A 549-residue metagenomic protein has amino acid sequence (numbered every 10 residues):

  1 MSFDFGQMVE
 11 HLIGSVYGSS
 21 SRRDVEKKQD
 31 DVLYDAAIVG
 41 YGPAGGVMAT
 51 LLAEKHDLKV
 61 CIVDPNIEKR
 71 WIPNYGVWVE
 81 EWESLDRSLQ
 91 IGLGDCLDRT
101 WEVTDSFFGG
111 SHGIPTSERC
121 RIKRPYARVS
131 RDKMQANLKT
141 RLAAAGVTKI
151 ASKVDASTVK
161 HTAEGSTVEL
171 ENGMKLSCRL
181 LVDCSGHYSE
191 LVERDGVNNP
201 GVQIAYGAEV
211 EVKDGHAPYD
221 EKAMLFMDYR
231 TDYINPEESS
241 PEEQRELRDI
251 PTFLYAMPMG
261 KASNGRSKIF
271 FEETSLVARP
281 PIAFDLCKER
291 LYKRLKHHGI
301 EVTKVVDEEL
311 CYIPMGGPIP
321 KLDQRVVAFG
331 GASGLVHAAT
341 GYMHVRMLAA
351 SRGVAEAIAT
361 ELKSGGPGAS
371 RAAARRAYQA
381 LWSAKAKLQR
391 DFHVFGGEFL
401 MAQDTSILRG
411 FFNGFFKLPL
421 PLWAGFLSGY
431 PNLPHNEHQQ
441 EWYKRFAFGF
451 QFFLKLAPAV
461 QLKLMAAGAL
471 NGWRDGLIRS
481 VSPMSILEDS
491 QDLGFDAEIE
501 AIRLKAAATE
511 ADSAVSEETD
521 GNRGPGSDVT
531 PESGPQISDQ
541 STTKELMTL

Functional and structural regions predicted by a protein language model:
M1-Y34, K55: Extreme N-terminal leader/targeting segments of oxidoreductases
D31-C61: N-terminal Rossmann-like FAD-binding beta1-loop-alpha1 element of flavoenzymes
L51, I62-G110: N-terminal FAD cofactor-binding segment of flavoenzymes
R119-R141, A278-L286: Short beta-strand to alpha-helix junction loop
A145, K149-H298: Predominantly flavin-linked oxidoreductase catalytic cores and closely associated redox partners
R248, L254, S275-A357: FAD/FMN-dependent oxidoreductases across multiple families
A355-D512: C-terminal helical "tail/cap" subdomain of flavin- and related membrane-associated enzymes
E518-L549: Long, low-complexity, intrinsically disordered segments
